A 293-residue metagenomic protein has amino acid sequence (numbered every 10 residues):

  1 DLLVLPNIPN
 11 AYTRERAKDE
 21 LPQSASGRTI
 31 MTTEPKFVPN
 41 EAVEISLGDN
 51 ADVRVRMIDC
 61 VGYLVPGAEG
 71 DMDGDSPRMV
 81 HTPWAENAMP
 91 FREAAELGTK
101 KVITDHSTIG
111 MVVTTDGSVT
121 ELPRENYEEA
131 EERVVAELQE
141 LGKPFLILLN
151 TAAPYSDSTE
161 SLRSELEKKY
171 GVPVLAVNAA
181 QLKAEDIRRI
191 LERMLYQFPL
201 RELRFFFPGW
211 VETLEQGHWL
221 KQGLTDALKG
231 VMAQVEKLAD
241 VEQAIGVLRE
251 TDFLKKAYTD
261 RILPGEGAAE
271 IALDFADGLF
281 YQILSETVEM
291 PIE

Functional and structural regions predicted by a protein language model:
D1-W84: Conserved G1/Walker A P-loop phosphate-binding module
S46-A51, V102-H106, E137-G142, E167-K168: Conserved catalytic network of the ASCE P-loop NTPase/AAA+ motor domain
G62-L64, D116-V119, A152-Y155, A180-K183 (+1 more regions): Conserved nucleotide-binding/hydrolysis micro-motifs of P-loop NTPases
P66-G70, E121-N126, S156-E160: Conserved ATPase-coupling elements of RecA-like P-loop NTPase cores
E69-E121, A136-L138: Inter-motif core of Ras-like GTPase G domains
N126-E132: Charged helix-capping and loop-helix junction motifs
R133, E137-L146, T151-G217: Canonical P-loop GTPase G-domain recognition
E192-Y196, L203, P208-E293: P-loop NTP-binding site
